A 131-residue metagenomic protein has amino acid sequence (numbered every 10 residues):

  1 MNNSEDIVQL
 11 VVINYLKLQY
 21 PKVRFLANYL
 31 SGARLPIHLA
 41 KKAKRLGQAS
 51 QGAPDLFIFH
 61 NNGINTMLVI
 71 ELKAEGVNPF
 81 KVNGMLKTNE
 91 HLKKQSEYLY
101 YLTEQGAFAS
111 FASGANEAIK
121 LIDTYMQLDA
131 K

Functional and structural regions predicted by a protein language model:
M1-K131: Catalytic phosphate/metal-binding cores of nucleic-acid and nucleotide-processing enzymes, i.e., regions that mediate
